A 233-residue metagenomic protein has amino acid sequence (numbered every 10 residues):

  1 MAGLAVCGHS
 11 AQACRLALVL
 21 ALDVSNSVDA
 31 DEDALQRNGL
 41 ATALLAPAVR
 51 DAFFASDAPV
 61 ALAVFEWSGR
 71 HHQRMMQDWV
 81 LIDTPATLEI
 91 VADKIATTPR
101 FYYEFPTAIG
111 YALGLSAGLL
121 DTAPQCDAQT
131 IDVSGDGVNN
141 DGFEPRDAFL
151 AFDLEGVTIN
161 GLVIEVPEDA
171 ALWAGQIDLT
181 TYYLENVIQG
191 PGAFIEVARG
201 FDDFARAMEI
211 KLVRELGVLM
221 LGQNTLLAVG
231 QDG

Functional and structural regions predicted by a protein language model:
C14-D78, T130-S134: Von Willebrand factor
A21-D31, L62, D78, I95-P106 (+3 more regions): Second-shell loop/turn segments in exported
D33-R37, A41, L45, A61 (+10 more regions): Extracytoplasmic/secreted envelope proteins and their assembly/folding machinery, especially bacterial periplasmic
P47-S56, P106, P124-Q129, M220-N224: Surface-exposed patches in mature extracellular/periplasmic domains of secreted proteins
R74, I82, A86-Q129, G161-A171 (+2 more regions): Von Willebrand factor
E104-E155, G233: Exposed acidic/Ser/Thr-rich ligand/metal-binding surfaces
V138-E185: VWA/integrin I-like adhesion module and closely mimicked acidic/polar interface patches used
E196-G233: C-terminal "exit" segments of structured domains
